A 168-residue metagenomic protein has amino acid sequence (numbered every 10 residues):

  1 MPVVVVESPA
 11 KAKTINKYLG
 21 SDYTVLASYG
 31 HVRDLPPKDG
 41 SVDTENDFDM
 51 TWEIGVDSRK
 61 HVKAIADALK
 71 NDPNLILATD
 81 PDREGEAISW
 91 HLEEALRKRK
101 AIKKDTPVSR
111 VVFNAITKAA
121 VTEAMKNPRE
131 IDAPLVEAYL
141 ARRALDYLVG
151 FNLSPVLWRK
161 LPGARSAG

Functional and structural regions predicted by a protein language model:
M1-L157: Intrinsically disordered, low-complexity regulatory segments
P155-G168: Charge-patterned, long linear interaction tracts outside catalytic cores
